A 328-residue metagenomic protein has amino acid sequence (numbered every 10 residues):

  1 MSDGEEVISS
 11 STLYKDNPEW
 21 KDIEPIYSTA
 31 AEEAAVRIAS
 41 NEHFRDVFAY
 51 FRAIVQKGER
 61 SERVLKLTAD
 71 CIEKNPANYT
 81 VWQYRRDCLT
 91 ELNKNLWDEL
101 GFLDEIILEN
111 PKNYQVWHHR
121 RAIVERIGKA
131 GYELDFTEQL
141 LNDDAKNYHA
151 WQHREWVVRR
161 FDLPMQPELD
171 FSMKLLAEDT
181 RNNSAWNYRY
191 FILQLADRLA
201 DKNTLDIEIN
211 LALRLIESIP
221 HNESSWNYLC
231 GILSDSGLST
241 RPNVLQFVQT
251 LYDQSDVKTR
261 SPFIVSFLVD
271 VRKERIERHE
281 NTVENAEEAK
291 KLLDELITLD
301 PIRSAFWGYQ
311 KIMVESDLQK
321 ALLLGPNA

Functional and structural regions predicted by a protein language model:
M1-N95, F267-E277, N285-A328: N-terminal alpha-helical scaffold/docking segments in eukaryotic complex subunits
L13-K15, D22, I72-E73, T90 (+6 more regions): Conserved structural position within tetratricopeptide repeats
Y14, Y27, Y50, Y79 (+8 more regions): Sequence-level detector for tyrosine residue identity
D46, R63-L67, T80, D98-F102 (+13 more regions): Acidic, Ser/Thr-rich intrinsically disordered and amphipathic helical segments
D46-A49, A53, D70, E105 (+10 more regions): Charged/polar, solvent-exposed surface patches and flexible loops
E59-E62, P76-Y79, P111-Y114, A145 (+4 more regions): Residue signature of alpha-solenoid helical repeat architecture, marking inter-repeat boundaries and helix-start
L100-P220, W226, I232, S236-T240: Eukaryote-skewed repeat-based solenoidal scaffolds used as protein-protein interaction platforms, primarily
Y190, Q194-A328: Structured C-terminal portions of repeat-based eukaryotic scaffold domains
